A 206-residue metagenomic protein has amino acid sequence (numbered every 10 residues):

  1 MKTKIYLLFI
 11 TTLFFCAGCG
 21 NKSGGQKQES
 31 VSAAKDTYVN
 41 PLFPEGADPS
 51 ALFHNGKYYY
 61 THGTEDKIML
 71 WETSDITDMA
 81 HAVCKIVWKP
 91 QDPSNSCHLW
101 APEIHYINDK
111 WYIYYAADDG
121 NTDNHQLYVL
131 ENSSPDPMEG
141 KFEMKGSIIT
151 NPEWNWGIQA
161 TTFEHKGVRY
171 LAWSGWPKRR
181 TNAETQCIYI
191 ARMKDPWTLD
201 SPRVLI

Functional and structural regions predicted by a protein language model:
M1-S30: Bacterial Sec-dependent N-terminal signal peptides
C19-I206: Carbohydrate-active catalytic/glycan-binding domains of CAZyme proteins, especially the secreted or lumenal ectodomains
